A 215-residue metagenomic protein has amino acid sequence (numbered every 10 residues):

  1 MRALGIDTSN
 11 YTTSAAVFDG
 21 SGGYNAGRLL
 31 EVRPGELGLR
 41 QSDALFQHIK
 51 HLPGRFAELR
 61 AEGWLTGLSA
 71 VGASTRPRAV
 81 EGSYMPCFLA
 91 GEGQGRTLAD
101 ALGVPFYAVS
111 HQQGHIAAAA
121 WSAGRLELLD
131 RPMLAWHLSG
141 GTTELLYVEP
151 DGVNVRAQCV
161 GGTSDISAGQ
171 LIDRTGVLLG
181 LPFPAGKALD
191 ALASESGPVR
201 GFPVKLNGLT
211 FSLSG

Functional and structural regions predicted by a protein language model:
M1, V104-L134: Conserved phosphate-binding catalytic cores of ATP/NTP-utilizing and phosphoryl-transfer enzymes
G5-I6, G72-A73, F106-H111, I166: General beta-strand structural signal in soluble alpha/beta enzymes
T8-F46, N154-C159: Short glycine-rich, Thr/Ser-proximal phosphate-binding strand/loop in the N-terminal lobe of ATP-dependent enzymes
T8-S9, Y24-N25, E127-R131, H137-L138 (+1 more regions): A short helix-loop
T13-D19, A117, A135-H137, T143-Y147: Short beta-strand scaffold segments in enzyme catalytic cores
L29, Q47-E62: Short, well-ordered amphipathic alpha-helical segments that serve as non-catalytic structural scaffolds within diverse
A57-R96, D100: Short beta-strand-loop/turn "lid" adjacent to the catalytic site in phosphate-handling enzymes
